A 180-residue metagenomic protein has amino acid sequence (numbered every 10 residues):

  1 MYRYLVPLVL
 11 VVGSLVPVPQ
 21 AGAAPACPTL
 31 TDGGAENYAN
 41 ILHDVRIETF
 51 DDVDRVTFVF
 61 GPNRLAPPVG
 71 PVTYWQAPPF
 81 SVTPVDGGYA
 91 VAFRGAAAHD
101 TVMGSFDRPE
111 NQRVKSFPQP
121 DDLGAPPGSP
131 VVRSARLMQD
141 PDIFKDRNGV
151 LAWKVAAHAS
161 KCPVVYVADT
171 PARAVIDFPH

Functional and structural regions predicted by a protein language model:
M1-A23: Secretory targeting and sorting signals
A24-H180: Signal-peptide-cleaved, periplasmic/extracellular N-terminal interaction regions immediately downstream of the signal
